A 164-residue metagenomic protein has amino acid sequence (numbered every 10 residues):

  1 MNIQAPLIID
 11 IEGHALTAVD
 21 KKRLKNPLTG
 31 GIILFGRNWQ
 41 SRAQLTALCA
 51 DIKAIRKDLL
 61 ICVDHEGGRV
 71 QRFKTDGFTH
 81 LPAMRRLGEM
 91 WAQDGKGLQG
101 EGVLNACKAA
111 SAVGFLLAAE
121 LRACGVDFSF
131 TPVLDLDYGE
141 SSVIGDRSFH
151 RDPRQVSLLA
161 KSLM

Functional and structural regions predicted by a protein language model:
M1-L16: Boundary/entry segment of secreted carbohydrate-active catalytic domains
A5, A18, S129-P132: N-proximal short alpha-helices
A15-T29, I33: N-terminal glycine-rich anion-binding loops that anchor highly charged ligand groups
L28-V156: Enzymes and membrane/adaptor proteins characterized by extended Gly/Ser/Thr/Asp/Glu-rich, aromatic-dotted
L158-S162: Metal-dependent enolase-superfamily TIM-barrel catalytic cores that perform enediolate-based chemistry
